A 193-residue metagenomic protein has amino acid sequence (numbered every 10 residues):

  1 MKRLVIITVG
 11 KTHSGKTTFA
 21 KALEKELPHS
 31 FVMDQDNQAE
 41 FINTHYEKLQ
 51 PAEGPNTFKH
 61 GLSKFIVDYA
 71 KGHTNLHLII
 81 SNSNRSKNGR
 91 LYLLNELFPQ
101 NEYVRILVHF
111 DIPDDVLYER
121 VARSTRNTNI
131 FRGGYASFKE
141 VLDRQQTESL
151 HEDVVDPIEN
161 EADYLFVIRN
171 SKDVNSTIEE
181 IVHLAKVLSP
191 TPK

Functional and structural regions predicted by a protein language model:
T8: Hydrophobic anchor at the beta1->P-loop junction of P-loop NTPases
K11: P-loop (Walker A) phosphate-binding loop of NTP-binding proteins
G15: Conserved glycine(s) of the Walker
T18-K71: Conserved substrate/cofactor phosphate-moiety recognition/catalytic segment in nucleotide-dependent phosphotransferases
F58-E102: Glycine-rich phosphate-binding loop used to anchor ATP phosphates in small-molecule kinases, encompassing both
N101-V121: Conserved phosphate-donor/acceptor-positioning beta-strand/loop module used by diverse small-molecule
N127-I178: Small-molecule kinase domains that catalyze NTP-dependent phosphoryl transfer to phosphate-bearing small molecules
V182-K193: C-terminal accessory "lid"/substrate-recognition subdomains
